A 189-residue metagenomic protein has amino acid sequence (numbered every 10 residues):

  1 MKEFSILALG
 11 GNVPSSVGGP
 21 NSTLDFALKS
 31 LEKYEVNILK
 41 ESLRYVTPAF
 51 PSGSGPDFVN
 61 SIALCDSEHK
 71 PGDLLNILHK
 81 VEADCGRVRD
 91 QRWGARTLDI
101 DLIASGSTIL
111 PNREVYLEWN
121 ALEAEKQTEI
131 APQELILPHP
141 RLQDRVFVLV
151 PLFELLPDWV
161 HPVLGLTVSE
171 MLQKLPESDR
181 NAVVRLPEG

Functional and structural regions predicted by a protein language model:
M1-V36, S42-V46: N-terminal beta1-alpha1 ligand-phosphate binding loop
G11, A63-H69, A104-S107: Short beta-strand-to-loop capping motifs
N12, E41, A63, P151-L152: A residue-level signal for conserved active-site and pocket-lining positions in enzyme catalytic cores
G18-G19, H69-L75, P111-N112: Short, conserved charged micro-motifs
F26-S30, D73-K80: Long, highly charged amphipathic alpha-helices
L31-E35, V81-G86: A common structural junction motif
K40-S67: Short, charge-patterned binding micro-sites
S54-D57, L75, A83-G189: Flexible, gly/pro- and Lys/Arg-enriched active-site loops
